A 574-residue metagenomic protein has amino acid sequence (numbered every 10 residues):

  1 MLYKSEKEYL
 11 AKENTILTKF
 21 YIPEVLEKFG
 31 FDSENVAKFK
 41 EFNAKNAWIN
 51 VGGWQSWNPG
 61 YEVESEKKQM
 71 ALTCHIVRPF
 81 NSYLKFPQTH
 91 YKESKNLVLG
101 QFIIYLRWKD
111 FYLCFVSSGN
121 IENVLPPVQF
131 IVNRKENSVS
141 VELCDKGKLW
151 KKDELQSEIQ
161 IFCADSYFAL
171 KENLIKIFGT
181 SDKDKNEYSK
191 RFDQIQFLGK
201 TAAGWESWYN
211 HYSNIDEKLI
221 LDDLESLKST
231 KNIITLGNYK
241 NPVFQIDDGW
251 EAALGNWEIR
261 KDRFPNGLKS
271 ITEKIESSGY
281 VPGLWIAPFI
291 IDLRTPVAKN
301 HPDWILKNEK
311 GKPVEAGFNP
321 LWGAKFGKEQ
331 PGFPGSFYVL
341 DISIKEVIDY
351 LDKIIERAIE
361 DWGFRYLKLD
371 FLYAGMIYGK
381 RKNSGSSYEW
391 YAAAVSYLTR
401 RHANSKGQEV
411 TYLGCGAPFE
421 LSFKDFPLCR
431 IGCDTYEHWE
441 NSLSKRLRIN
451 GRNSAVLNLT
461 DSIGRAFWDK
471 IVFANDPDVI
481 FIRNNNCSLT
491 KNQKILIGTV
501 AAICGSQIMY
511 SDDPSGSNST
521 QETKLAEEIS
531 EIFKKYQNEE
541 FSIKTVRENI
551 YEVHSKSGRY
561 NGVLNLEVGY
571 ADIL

Functional and structural regions predicted by a protein language model:
M1-K240: Carbohydrate-recognition beta-sandwich/jelly-roll modules in extracellular/periplasmic carbohydrate-active proteins
V132, N137-V139, L143, K148 (+10 more regions): Mature catalytic domains of secreted/periplasmic carbohydrate-active enzymes
T201-E356, F364-Y366, L372-N383: Aromatic-lined carbohydrate-binding/catalytic grooves of carbohydrate-active enzymes
H211-I215, E251-L254, F289-T295, A374-Y378 (+7 more regions): Flexible loop/turn segments at secondary-structure boundaries
K299-K345, A393, T399-S517: Glycan-recognition surfaces
G375-S396, K406-V410: Short acidic, glycine/proline-enriched helix-loop-strand junctions
I497, A501-M509, K544-L574: Carbohydrate-binding surface patches
G498-Y510, P514-T545: Aromatic- and carboxylate-lined catalytic core of secreted/periplasmic carbohydrate-active enzymes
